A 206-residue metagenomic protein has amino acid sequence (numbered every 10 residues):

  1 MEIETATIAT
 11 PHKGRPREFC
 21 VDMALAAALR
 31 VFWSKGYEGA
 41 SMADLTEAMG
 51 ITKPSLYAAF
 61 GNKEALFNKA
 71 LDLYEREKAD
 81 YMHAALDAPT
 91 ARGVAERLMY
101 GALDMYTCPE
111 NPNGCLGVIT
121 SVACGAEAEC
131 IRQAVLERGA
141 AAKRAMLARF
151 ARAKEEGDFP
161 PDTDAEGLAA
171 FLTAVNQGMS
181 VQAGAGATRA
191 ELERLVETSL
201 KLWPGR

Functional and structural regions predicted by a protein language model:
M1-F19, D162: N-terminal intrinsically disordered/low-complexity leader segments
E2, M23, A27, V31-A65 (+1 more regions): Helix-turn-helix
E4, N113-I119, T163-Q182, R194-L202: Hydrophobic alpha-helical segments that form the core of small-molecule binding pockets and/or dimer interfaces
K69, H83-N113, A165-L172: Hydrophobic alpha-helical connector segments
D72-K78: Short, basic, alpha-helical segments at the C-terminal edge of helix-turn-helix-like DNA-binding modules
A79, E129-E156, G167, R194: Amphipathic alpha-helical packing segments from all-alpha helical-bundle domains
A95, P109-C130: Amphipathic alpha-helical segments used for helix-helix packing
M105-C108, R152, L172-R189, L202-R206: Amphipathic C-terminal alpha-helical segment
